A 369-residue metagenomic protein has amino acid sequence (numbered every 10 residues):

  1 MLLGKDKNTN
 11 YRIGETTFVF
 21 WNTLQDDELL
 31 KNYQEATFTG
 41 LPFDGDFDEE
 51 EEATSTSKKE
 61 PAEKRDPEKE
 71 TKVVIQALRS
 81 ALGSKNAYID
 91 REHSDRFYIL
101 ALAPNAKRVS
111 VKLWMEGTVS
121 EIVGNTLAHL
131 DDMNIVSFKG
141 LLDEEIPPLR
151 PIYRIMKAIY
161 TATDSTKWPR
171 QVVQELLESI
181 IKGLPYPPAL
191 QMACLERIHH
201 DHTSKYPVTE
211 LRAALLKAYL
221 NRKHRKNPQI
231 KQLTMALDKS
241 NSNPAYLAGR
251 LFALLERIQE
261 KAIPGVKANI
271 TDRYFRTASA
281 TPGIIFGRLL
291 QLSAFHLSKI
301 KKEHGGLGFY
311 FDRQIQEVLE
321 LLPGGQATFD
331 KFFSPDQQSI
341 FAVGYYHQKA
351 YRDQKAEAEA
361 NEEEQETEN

Functional and structural regions predicted by a protein language model:
M1-N369: Extended alpha-helical scaffolding segments
